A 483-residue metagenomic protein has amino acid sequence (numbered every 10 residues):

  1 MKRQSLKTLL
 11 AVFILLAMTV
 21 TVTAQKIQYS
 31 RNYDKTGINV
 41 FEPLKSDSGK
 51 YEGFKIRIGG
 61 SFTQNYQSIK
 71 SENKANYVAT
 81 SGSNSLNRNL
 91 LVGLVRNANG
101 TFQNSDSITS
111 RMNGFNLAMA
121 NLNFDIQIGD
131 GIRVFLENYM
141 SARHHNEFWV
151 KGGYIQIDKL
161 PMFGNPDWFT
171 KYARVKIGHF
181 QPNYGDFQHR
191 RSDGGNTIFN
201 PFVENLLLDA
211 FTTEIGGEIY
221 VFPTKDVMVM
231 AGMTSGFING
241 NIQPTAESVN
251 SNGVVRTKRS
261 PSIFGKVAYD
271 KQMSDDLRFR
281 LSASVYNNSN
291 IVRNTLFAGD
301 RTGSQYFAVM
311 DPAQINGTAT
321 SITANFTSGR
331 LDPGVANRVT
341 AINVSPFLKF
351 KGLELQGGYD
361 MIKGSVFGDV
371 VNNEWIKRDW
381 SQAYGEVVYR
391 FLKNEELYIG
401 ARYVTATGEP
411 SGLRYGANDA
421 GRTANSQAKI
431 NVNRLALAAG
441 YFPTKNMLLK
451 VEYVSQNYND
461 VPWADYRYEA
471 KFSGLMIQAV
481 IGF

Functional and structural regions predicted by a protein language model:
K2, L6-N87: N-terminal periplasmic/intermembrane-space "pro-region" immediately following the signal or transit peptide
A24, K74-N76, R190-D193, G416: Short, glycine/charged-enriched secondary-structure capping and boundary segments
Q25, A118-F148, G216-V254, N343-N373 (+3 more regions): Glycine/serine-rich loop-strand microenvironments at binding/catalytic pocket rims
K26-D34, Y51, I108-T109, Y154-I157 (+2 more regions): Outer-membrane beta-barrel pore domains
G49-K70, R88-N241, T257-D275, R280 (+6 more regions): Outer membrane beta-barrel
A79-V95, T197-V203, R301-N325: Surface-exposed loop/turn segments flanking beta-strands in extracellular/periplasmic regions
F211, G232, N252-R259, G334-R338 (+1 more regions): Short, contiguous, pocket-lining structural segments that sit at or immediately flank catalytic/ligand-binding sites
G236-S260, D276, V292-V309: Surface loops at the rim/top face of extracytoplasmic beta-rich domains
